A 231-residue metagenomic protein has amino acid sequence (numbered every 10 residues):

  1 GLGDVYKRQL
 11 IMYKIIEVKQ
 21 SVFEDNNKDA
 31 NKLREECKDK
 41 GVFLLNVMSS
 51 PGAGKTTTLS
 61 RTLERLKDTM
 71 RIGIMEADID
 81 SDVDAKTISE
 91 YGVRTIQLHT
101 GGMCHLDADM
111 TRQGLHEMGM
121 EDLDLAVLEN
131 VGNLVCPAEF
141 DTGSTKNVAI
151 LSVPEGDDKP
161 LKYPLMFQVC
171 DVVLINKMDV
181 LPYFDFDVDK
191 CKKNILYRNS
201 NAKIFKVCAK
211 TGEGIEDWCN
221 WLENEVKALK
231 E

Functional and structural regions predicted by a protein language model:
G1-Y6: Short, small-residue-biased leader/transition segments that mark boundaries at the very start of proteins
K14-E35, K40-M48, A53, T57 (+3 more regions): Nucleotide-state-sensitive switch-loop elements of NTP-binding domains
A77, S152-V153, A209: Cofactor-binding loop segments of dinucleotide-utilizing enzymes, especially the Rossmann-like FAD- and NAD(P)+-binding
S81-A85, K159-Y163, D187-N194: Short, glycine/polar-rich helix-capping loops at beta-to-alpha or helix-loop-helix junctions that flank or form
Q97-T100, L151, N176: Short beta->alpha connector loops at strand-helix junctions that form conserved, small/polar/Pro-enriched
N133, G143-L161, D171, M178-D185: Conserved Switch II/interswitch segment of TRAFAC-class P-loop GTPases
L181-E231: Canonical P-loop GTPase G-domain recognition
